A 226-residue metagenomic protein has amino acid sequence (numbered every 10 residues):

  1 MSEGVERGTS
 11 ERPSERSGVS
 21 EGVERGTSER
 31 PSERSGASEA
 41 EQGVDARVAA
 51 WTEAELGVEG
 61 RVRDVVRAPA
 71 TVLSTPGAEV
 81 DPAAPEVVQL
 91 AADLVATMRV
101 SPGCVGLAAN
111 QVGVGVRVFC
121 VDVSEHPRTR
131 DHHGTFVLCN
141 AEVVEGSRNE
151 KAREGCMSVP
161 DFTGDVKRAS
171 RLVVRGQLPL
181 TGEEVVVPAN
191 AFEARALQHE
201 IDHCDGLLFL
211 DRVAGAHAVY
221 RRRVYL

Functional and structural regions predicted by a protein language model:
S2-R16, S20, G26-Q198, H203-L226: Active-site rim/adjacent substrate-binding subdomains
